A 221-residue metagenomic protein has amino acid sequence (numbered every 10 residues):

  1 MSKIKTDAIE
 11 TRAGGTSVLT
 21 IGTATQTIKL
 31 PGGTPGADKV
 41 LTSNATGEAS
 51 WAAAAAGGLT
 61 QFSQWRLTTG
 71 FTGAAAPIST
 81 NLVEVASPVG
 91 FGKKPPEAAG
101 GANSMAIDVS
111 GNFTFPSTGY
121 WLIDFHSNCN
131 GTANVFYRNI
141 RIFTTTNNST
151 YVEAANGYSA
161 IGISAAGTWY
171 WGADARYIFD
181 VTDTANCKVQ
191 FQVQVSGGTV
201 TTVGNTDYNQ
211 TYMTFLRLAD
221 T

Functional and structural regions predicted by a protein language model:
S2-L59, V109, Q194-G198, Y212 (+1 more regions): Extracellular repetitive beta-rich solenoid segments
I9, A55-A56, S110, N147-T150 (+3 more regions): Exposed regions on extracellular, virion, or secretory-pathway luminal proteins
E10, T20, K29, Q64-R66 (+3 more regions): Generic structural detector for well-ordered beta-strands
R12-G14, N44, P116-T118, T182-T184: A short, compositionally biased micro-patch
G15, P35-A37, A133-F136, D183-A185: Short loop/turn segments at connectors of secondary-structure elements within structured domains
A53-I140, T144-T146, G157, T199-T221: Terminal (often C-terminal
G101, A106-V109, F136, F143-D183: Glycine-rich strand-loop-strand elements at beta-sheet edges
F113, G119-C129, W171-A175, A185-V195: Extracellular beta-strand-rich recognition modules
